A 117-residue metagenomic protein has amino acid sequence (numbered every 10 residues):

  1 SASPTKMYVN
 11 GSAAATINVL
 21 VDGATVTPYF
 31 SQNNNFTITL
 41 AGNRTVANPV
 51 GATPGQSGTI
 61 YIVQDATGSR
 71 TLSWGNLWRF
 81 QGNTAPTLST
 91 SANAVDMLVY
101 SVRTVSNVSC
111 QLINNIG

Functional and structural regions predicted by a protein language model:
S1-A14: C-terminal trimerization/auto-chaperone modules of long, extracellular attachment fibers and adhesins
A2, D22-A24, T87: Low-complexity intrinsically disordered segments
K6, T25-T27, V99: Short, surface-exposed charged micro-motifs
V9, P28-N34, G68-W74: N-terminal start-of-chain detector that recognizes signal peptides and the immediate post-cleavage beginning
N10, T27, S106-S109: N-terminal non-cleavable signal-anchor helices
S12-N34: Transition segment at domain starts
I38-G117: Acidic, glycine/polar-enriched metal-coordinating patches/loops that mediate binding to polyanionic ligands
